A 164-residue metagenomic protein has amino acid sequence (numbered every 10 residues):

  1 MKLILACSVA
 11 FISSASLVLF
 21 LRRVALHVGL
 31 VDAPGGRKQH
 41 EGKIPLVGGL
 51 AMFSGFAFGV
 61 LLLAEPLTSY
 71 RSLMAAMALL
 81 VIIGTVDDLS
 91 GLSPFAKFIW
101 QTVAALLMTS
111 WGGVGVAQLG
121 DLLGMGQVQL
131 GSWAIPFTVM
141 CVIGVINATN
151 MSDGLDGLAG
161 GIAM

Functional and structural regions predicted by a protein language model:
M1-M164: "…together with the soluble PPM/PP2C metallo-phosphatase catalytic core" -> "…together with the soluble PPM/PP2C
